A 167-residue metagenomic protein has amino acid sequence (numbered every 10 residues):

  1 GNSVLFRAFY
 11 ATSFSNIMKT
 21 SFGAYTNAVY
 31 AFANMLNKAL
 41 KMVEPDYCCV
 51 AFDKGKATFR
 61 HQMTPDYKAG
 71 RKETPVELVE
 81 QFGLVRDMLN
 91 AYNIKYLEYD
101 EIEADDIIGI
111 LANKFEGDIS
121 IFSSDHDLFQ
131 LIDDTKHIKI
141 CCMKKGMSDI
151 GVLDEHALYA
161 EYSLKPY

Functional and structural regions predicted by a protein language model:
G1-C49, D53, F59-R60: Non-catalytic, usually N-terminal nucleic-acid engagement modules in DNA/RNA processing proteins
F14-K19, A69-Y167: Extended two-metal-dependent nuclease catalytic cores across DNA- and RNA-processing enzymes
D46-A57, Y96-D106: A broadly tuned preference for mixed-charge, low-complexity surface segments
A57-R60, F129-L131: Short catalytic/ligand-binding loop motif for oxyanion handling, primarily in non-cytosolic enzymes, centered on
H61-D66: Glycine-rich loop at the start of a catalytic domain that most often binds anionic cofactors/ligands
